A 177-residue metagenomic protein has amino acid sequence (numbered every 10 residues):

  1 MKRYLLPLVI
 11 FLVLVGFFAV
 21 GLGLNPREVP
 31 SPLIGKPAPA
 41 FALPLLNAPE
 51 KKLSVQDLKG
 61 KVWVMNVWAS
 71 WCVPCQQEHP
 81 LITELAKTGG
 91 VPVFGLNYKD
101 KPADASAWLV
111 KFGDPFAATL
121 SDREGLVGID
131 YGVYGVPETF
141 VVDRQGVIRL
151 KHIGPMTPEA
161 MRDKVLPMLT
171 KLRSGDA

Functional and structural regions predicted by a protein language model:
M1-P44, A177: N-terminal targeting signals for export/organelle localization
Y4, V110-P115, D122-D176: Thiol/disulfide oxidoreductase modules built on the thioredoxin-like
G23-L24, P44-E50, T119-D122: Short gly/ser/thr-rich secondary-structure transition/capping motifs
A40, G90-V91, F116-A117: A generic structural signal for alpha->beta connector loops
F41-V64: A short beta-strand-turn-helix
K61-W63, V67-W71, G135: Short pre-active-site segment immediately N-terminal to redox-active cysteine/selenocysteine motifs in thiol-based
V64-N66, G95, V141: Hydrophobic beta-strand core positions in alpha/beta domains
Q76-G113, R123-I129: Structural microenvironment flanking redox-active thiols in thiol-disulfide oxidoreductases
